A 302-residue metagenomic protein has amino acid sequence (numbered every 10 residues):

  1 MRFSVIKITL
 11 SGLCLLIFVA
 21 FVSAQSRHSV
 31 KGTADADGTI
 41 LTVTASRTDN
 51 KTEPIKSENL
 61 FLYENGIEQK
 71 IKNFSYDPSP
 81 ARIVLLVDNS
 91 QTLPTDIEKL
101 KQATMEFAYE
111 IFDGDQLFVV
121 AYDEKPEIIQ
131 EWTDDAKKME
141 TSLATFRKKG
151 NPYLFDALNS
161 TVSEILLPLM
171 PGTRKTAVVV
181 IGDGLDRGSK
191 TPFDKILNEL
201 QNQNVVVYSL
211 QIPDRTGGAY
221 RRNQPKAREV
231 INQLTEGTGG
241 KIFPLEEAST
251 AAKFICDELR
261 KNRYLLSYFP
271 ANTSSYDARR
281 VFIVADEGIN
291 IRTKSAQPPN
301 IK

Functional and structural regions predicted by a protein language model:
M1-I8: Positively charged n-region of N-terminal signal peptides that target proteins for export
T9-A20: Bacterial N-terminal signal peptides
Q25-S29, R147, A157-N159, Q203 (+5 more regions): Extended acidic, low-complexity intrinsically disordered regions
Q25-T92, K101: Eukaryote-biased intrinsically disordered, low-complexity acidic regions enriched in Ser/Thr/Pro
G32-T39, N223, Q233, L245-K302: C-terminal "exit" segments of structured domains
T39-S46, N59-Y63, K72-N73, R82-L86 (+6 more regions): Soluble periplasmic/extracytoplasmic beta-strand elements of cell-envelope proteins
F74-A81, S90-L117, W132-K138, L158: …and closely analogous acidic/polar surface helices at protein-protein or active-site interfaces in A-domain-like
M105, D113, D123-G218, R222-N223 (+3 more regions): Exposed acidic/Ser/Thr-rich ligand/metal-binding surfaces
